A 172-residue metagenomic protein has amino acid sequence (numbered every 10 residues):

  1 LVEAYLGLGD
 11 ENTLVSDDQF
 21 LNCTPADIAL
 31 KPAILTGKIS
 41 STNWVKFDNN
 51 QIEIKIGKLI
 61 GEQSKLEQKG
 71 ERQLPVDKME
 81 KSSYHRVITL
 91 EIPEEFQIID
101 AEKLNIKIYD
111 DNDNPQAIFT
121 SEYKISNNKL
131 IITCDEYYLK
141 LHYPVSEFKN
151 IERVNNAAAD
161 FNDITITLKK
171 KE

Functional and structural regions predicted by a protein language model:
L1-E172: A sensor for short, sequence-defined functional sites
